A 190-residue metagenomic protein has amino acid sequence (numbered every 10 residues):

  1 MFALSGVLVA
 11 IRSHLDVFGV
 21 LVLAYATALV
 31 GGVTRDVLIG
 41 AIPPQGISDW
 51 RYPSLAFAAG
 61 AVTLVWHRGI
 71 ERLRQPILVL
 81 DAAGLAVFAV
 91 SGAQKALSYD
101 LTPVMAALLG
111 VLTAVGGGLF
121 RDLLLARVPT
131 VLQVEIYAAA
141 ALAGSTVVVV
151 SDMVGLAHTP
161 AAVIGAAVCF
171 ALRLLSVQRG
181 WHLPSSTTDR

Functional and structural regions predicted by a protein language model:
M1-L29, V33-I42: N-terminal topogenic module of multi-pass integral membrane proteins
A3-S13, D36-V37, A61-R74, L119-T130 (+1 more regions): C-terminal ends of transmembrane helices
F18-A26, S48-P53, R74-L85, A107-L109 (+2 more regions): Cytoplasmic-side transmembrane-helix entry/capping segments in multi-pass membrane proteins
V22-A26, V33-I39, L108, L112 (+2 more regions): Short, structured motif recognition centered on aromatic/hydrophobic residues
A24-G32, A56, L80-Q94, I136-V149 (+1 more regions): Small-residue-rich segments of transmembrane alpha-helices in multi-pass membrane proteins, especially helix faces
V37-I47, S91-M105, V149-A161: Helix-coil boundary and interhelical linker segments in multi-pass alpha-helical membrane proteins
W66, E71-T130: Membrane-proximal helix-loop-helix units in multi-pass membrane proteins
P160-L175: Small-residue-rich transmembrane alpha-helices that serve as helix-helix interface/gating elements in multipass
